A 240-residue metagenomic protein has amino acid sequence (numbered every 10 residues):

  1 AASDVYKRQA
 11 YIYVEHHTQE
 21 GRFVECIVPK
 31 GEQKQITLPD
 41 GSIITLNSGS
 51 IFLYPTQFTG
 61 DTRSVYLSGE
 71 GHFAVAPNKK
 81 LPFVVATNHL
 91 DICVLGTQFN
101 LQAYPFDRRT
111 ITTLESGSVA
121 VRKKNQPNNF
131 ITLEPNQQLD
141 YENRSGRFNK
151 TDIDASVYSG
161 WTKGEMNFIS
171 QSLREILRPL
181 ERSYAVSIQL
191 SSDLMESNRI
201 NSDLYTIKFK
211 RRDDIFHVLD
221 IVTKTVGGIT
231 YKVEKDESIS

Functional and structural regions predicted by a protein language model:
S3, K7-S240: A residue-level detector for the "anchor" residue at the start of short, highly conserved motifs
